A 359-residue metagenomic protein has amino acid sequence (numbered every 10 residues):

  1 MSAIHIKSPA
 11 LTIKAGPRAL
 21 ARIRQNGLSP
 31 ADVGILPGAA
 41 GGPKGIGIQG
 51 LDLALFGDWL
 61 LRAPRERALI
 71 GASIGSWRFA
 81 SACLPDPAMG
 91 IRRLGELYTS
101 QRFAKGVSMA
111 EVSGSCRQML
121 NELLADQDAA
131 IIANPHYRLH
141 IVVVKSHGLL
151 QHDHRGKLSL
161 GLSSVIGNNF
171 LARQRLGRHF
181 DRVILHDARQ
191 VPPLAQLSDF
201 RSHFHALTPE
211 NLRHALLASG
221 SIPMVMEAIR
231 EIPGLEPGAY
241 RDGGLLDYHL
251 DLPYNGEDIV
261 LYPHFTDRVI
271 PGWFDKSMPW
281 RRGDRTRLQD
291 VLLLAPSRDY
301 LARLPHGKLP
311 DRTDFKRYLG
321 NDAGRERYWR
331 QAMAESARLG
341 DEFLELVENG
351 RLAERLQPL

Functional and structural regions predicted by a protein language model:
M1-A68, S81-L359: Patatin-like phospholipase
S73: Catalytic nucleophile serine of serine hydrolases, specifically the conserved "nucleophile elbow" pentapeptide
